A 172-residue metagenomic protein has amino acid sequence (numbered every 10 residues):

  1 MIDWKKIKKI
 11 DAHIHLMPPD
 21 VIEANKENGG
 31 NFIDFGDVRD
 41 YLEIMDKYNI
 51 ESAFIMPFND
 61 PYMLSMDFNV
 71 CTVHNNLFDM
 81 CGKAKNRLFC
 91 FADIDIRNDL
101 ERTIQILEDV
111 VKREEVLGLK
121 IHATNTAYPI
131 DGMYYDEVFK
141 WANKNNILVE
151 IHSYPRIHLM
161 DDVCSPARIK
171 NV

Functional and structural regions predicted by a protein language model:
M1-F68, T72: An N-terminally biased module of ancient metal coordination in phosphate/nucleic-acid-related enzymes
M1-I2, K6, M80-C81, V172: Short secondary-structure boundary/capping segments
D20-K26, M160-I169: Histidine/acidic-residue-rich catalytic or RNA/ligand-binding cores of hydrolases and nuclease-related proteins
F35-I44, C71-F78, I104-I106, P166-K170: Alpha-helical scaffolding within the catalytic cores of extracellular/periplasmic polymer-degrading hydrolases
I44-M45, V110, A142, V172: Generic structural signal for hydrophobic
D67-M160: Active-site gating/metal-coordination segments in enzymes
K112-L117, P166-V172: Structural recognition of alpha->loop->beta junctions
